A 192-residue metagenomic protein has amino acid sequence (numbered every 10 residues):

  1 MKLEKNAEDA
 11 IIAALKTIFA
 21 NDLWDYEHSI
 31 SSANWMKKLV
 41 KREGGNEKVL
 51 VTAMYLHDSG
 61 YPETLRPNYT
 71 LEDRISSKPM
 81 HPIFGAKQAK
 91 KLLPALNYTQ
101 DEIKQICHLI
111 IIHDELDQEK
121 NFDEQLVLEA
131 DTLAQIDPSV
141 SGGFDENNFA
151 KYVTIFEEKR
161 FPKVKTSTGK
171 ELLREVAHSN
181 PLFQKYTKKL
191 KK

Functional and structural regions predicted by a protein language model:
M1-K2, A20-N46, L56, Y98 (+1 more regions): Divalent metal-dependent phosphate-bond-processing catalytic cores, especially two-metal-ion Mg2+/Mn2+ enzymes that act
A7-S31, T64-I75: Active-site flanking loop/helix segments enriched in acidic
H28, L50, K78-H81: Amphipathic alpha-helix face/heptad-repeat signature
S32, P79-L96: An active-site-proximal "capping" alpha-helix that borders the catalytic cofactor pocket
E43-T52, P94-I110, D123: Acidic/histidine metal-binding catalytic segments
E47-Y69, D73, G85, C107-E115 (+1 more regions): His-Asp-centered metal-binding catalytic motifs of divalent-metal-dependent phosphohydrolases/nucleases
E72, S76, M80, N97 (+1 more regions): A short glycine-/small-residue-rich loop at the edge of a beta-strand within enzyme catalytic domains
